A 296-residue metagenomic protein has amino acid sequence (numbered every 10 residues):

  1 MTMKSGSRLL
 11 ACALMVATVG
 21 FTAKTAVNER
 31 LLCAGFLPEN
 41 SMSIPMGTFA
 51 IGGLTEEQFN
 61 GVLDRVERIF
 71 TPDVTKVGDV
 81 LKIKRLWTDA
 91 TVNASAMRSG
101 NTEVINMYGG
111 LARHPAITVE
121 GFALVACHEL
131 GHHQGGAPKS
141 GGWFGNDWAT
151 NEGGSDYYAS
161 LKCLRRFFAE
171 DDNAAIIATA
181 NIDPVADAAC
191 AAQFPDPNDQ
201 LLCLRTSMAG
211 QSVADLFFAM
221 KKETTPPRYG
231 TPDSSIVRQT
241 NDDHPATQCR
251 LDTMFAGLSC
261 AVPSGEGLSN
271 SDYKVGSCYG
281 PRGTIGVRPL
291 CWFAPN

Functional and structural regions predicted by a protein language model:
T2-L10: Bacterial N-terminal signal peptides that target proteins for export
A11-T18: Bacterial N-terminal signal peptides
F21-R85: A metal-dependent hydrolase signature that marks the N-terminal structural subdomain at the beginning of catalytic folds
K84-N106: Catalytic zinc-binding patch centered on the HExxH motif and its immediate surroundings that defines zinc-dependent
G109-L124: Short pre-active-site segment immediately N-terminal to the catalytic Zn-binding motif
L130-W148, L161-E170: Catalytic Zn2+-binding segment of zinc metalloproteases
T150, A159-P226: Short helix/loop segments within enzyme catalytic domains that coordinate or immediately flank catalytic cofactors
S207-N296: Pan-zinc metallopeptidase signature
